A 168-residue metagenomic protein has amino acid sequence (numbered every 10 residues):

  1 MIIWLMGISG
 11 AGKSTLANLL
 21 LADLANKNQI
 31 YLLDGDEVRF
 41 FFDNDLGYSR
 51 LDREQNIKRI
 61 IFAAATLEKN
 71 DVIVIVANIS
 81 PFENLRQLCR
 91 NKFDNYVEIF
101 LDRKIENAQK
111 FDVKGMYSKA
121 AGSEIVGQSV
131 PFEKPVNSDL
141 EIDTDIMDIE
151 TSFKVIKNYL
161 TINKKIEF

Functional and structural regions predicted by a protein language model:
I2: Walker A (P-loop) ATP-phosphate-binding motif of ABC ATPase nucleotide-binding domains
L5: Hydrophobic anchor at the beta1->P-loop junction of P-loop NTPases
S9: The conserved Walker
K13: Conserved lysine of the Walker
A17-F62: Conserved substrate/cofactor phosphate-moiety recognition/catalytic segment in nucleotide-dependent phosphotransferases
I30-L32, Y96-E98, D139-E141: Conserved beta-strand scaffold positions in the cores of enzyme catalytic domains, especially in NTP/NDP-utilizing
F41-G47, D52, A64-A120, E124-Q128: ATP-dependent NMP and nucleoside kinases share a basic, alpha-helical "lid"
D102-I105, K110-V155, N163-F168: Small-molecule kinase domains that catalyze NTP-dependent phosphoryl transfer to phosphate-bearing small molecules
